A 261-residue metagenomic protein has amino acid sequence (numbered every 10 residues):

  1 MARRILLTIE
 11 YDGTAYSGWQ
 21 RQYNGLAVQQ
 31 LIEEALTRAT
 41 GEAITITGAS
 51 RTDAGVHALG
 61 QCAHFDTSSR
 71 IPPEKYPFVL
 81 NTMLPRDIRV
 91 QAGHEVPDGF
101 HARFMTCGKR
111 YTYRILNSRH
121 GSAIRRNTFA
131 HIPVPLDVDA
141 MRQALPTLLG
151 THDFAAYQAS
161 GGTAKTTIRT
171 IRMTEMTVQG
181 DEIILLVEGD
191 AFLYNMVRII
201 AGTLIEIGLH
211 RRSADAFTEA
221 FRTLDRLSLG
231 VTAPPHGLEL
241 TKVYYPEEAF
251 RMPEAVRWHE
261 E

Functional and structural regions predicted by a protein language model:
M1-E261: Structured-RNA-binding interfaces characteristic of tRNA pseudouridine synthases
